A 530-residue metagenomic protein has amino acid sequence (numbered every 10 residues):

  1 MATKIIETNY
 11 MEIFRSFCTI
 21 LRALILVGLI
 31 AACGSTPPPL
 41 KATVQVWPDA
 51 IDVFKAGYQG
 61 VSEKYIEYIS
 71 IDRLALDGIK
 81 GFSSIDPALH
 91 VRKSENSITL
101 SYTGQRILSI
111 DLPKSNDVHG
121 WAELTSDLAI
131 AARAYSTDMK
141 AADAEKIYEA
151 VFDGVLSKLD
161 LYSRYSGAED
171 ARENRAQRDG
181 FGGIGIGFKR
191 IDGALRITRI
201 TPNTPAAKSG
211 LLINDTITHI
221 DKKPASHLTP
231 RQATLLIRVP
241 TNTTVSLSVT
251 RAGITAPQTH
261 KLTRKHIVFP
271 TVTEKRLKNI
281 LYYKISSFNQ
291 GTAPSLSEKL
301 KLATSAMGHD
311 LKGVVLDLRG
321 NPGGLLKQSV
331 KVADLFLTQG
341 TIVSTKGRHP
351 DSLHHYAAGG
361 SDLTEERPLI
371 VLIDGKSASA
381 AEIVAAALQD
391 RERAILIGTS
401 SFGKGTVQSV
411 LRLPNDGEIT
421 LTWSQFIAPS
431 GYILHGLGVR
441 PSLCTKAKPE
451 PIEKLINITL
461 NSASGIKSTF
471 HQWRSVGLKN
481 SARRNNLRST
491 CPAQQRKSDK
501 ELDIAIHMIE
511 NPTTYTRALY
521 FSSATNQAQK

Functional and structural regions predicted by a protein language model:
N9-L21: Bacterial N-terminal signal peptides that target proteins for export
L21-A32: Bacterial N-terminal signal peptides
C33-S163, R474-K530: Terminal targeting/pro-maturation regions of precursor/exported proteins
G34-P37, V44-Y58, V272-K530: C-terminal "post-core" interaction segments
I98, I110-E123, T137, D170 (+3 more regions): PDZ/PDZ-like domain segments forming the peptide/carboxylate-binding groove, activating on the N-terminal beta-strands
K158, G193-R196, T218, Q232-E274 (+1 more regions): PDZ-domain C-terminal substructure recognizer with occasional recognition of PDZ-binding tails
R178-G182, R190-A194, L211-L212, V239-T243 (+7 more regions): Short flexible coil/turn linkers enriched for glycine and charged/polar residues that connect secondary-structure
A207, I213-S248, Q328, K404-V410: PDZ domains, with a preference for the canonical peptide-binding region formed by the helix
